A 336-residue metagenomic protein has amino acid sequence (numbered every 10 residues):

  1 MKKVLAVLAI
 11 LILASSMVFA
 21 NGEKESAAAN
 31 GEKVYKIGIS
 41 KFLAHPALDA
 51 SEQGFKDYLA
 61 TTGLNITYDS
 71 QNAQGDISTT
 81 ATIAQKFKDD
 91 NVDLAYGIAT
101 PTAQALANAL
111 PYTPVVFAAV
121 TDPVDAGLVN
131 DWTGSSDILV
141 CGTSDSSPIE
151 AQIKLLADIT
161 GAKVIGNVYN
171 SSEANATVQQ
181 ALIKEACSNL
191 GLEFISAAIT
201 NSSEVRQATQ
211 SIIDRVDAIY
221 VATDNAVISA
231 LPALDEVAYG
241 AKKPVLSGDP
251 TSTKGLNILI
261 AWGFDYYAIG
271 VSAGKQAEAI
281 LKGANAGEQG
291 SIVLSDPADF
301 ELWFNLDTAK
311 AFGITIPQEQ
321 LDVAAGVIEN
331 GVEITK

Functional and structural regions predicted by a protein language model:
M1-K36, A60-T61, N65, T335-K336: Short, low-complexity disordered leader/linker segments with a strong preference for bacterial N-terminal type II
V34-K56, T62, D69-S78, A226-S229: Extracytoplasmic "Venus flytrap"
I37, F55, C141-L190, G290-T308: An alpha-beta-alpha
T61-T80, L139-V140, N167, A186-S202: Short beta-strand elements in bilobed, periplasmic/extracellular small-molecule ligand-binding domains
S70-N130, D224-Y239, K243-G248: Beta-alpha junction/loop-to-helix N-cap segments that form part of ligand/metal-binding clefts
P123-V164, F264-N285: Hydrophobic alpha-helical segments within soluble ligand-binding/sensing domains
A174-P250: Pocket-lining segment of extracytoplasmic ligand-binding domains
A279-K336: Hinge/cleft segment of the Venus flytrap/periplasmic-binding protein
